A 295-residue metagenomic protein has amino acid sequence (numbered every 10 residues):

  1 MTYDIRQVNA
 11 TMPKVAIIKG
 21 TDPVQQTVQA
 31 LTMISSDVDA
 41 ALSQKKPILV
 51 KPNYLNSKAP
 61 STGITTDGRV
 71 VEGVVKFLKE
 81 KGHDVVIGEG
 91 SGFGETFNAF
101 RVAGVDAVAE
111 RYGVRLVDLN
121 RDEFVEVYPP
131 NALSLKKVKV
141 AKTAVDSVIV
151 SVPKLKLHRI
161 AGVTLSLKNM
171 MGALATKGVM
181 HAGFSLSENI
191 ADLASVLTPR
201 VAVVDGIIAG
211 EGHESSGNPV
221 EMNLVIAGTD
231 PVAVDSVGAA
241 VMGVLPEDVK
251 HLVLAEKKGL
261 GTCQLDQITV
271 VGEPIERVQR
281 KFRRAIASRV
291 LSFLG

Functional and structural regions predicted by a protein language model:
T2-G295: N-terminal and secondary-structure boundary signal
